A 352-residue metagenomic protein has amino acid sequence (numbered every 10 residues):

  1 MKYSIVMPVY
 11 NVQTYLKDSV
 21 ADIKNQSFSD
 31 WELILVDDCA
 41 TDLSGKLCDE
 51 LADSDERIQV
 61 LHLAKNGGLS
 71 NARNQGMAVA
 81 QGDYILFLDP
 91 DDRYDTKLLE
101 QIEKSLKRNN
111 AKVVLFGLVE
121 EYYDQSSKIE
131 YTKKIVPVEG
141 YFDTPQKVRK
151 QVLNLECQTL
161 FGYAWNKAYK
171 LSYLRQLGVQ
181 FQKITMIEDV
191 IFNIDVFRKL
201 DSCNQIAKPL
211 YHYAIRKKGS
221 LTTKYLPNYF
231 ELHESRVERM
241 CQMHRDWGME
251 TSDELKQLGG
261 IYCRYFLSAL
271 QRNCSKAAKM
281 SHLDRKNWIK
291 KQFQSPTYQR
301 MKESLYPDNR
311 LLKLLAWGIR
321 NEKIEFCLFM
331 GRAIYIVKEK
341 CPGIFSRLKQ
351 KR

Functional and structural regions predicted by a protein language model:
M1-S4, E32, I191: Cell-envelope/extracellular polymer assembly enzymes that use nucleotide-activated donors
N11-N25: Short, well-formed alpha-helical segments that are part of the catalytic scaffolds of diverse glycosyltransferases
S29, D37-L47, K65, D89: A conserved acidic beta->alpha catalytic loop
L63-A80, P90: Glycine-rich, basic loop-to-helix element that forms the pyrophosphate-binding segment of sugar-nucleotide handling
L69, P90-I206, Y211-N228: Donor-binding/catalytic cores of nucleotide-activated saccharide and glycerol-phosphate transferases/polymerases
I85: Short aromatic/hydrophobic "clamp" motif used to bind/position activated sugar donors
K208-K217, T223-S252, Y265-Y298: Catalytic core of nucleotide-sugar-dependent glycosyltransferases
S275-R352: Membrane-interface aromatic/basic loop that binds lipid-linked glycans or pyrophosphate carriers, typified by
